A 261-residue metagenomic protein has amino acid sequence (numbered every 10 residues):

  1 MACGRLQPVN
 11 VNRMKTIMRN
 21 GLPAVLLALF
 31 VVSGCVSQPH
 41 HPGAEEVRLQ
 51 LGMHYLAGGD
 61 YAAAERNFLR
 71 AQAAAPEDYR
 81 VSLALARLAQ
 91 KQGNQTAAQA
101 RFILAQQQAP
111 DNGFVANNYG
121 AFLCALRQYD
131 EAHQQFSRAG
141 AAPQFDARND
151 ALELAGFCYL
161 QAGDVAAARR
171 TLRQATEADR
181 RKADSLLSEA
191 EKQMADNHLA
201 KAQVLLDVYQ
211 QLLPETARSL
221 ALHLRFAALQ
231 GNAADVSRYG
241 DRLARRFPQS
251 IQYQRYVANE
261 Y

Functional and structural regions predicted by a protein language model:
V31-L51: Bacterial Sec signal peptide processing site at the extreme N-terminus
H40, A74, Q108-A109, A142-Q144 (+3 more regions): Structural marker of alpha-solenoid helical repeat scaffolds
Q50, A84, N118, L152-L154 (+3 more regions): Canonical tetratricopeptide repeat
A57-G58, K91-Q92, A125-L126, Q161 (+2 more regions): Register position in tetratricopeptide repeats
V81, V115, N149-A151, S185 (+2 more regions): TPR alpha-solenoid repeat register
Q211-L213, A217-Y261: Terminal, low-structured helical/coil segments at or just beyond the last alpha-helical repeat
